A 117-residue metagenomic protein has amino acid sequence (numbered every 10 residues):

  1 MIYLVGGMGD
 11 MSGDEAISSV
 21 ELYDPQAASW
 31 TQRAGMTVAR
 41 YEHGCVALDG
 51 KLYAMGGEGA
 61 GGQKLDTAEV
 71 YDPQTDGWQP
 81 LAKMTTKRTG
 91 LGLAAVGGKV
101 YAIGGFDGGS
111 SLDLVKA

Functional and structural regions predicted by a protein language model:
M1-A117: Kelch-like beta-propeller repeat domains
